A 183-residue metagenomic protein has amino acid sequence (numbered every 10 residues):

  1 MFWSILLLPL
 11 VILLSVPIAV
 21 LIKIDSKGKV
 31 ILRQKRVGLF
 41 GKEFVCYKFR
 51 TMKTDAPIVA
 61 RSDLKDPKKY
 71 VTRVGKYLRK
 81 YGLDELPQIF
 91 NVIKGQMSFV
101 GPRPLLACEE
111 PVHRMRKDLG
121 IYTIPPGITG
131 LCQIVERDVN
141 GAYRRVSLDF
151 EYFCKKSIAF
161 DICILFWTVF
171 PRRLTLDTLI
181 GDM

Functional and structural regions predicted by a protein language model:
M1-T54, I158, C163-M183: A hydrophobic, helix-centered structural microdomain
K23-I24, K80, V92, R137: Conserved catalytic core of Hanks-type protein kinase domains
K29, P87-M183: Hydrophobic structural segments characteristic of membrane proteins
L32-Y70, I128-S147: Short, glycine-rich, amphipathic interfacial segments at transmembrane boundaries or analogous
K69-T72, S157: Coil-to-alpha-helix initiation sites in intrinsically disordered, low-complexity, charged segments
V74-Y81, F150-C154: Short, well-ordered beta-strand elements within core beta-sheets of diverse protein domains
R79-I89: Short acidic-aromatic low-complexity motifs
